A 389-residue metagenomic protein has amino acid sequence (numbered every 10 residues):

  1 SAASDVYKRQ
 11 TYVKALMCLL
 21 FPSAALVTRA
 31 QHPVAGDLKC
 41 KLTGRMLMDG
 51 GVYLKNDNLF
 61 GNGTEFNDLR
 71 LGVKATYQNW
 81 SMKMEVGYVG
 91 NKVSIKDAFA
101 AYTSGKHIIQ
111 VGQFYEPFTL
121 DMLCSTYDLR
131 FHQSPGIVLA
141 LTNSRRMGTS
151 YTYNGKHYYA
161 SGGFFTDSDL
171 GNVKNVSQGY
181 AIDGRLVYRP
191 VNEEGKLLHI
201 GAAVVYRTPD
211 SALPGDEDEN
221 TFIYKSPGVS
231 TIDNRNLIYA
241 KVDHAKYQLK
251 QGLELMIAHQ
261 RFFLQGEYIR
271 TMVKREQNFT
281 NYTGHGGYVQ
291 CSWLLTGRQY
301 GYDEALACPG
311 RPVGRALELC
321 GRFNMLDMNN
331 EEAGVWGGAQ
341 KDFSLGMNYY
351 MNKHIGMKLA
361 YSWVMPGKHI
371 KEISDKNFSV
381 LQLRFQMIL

Functional and structural regions predicted by a protein language model:
S1-Y7: Short, small-residue-biased leader/transition segments that mark boundaries at the very start of proteins
K8-L16: Bacterial N-terminal signal peptides that target proteins for export
A15-A24: Bacterial N-terminal signal peptides
L26-A30: Sec/Tat signal peptide C-region and signal peptidase I cleavage site
H32-L170, K174-D210, W293-R298, D303-R311 (+2 more regions): Outer membrane beta-barrel
D57-N58, N220-L389: Outer-membrane beta-barrel pore domains
C124-S125, V138, G215, N236-H244: Extracellular/periplasm-exposed beta-strand and loop segments of Gram-negative cell-envelope proteins, dominated by
H199-G201, S211-V229: Extended, charge-rich helix/loop segments that form flexible, surface "patches" used to engage negatively charged
